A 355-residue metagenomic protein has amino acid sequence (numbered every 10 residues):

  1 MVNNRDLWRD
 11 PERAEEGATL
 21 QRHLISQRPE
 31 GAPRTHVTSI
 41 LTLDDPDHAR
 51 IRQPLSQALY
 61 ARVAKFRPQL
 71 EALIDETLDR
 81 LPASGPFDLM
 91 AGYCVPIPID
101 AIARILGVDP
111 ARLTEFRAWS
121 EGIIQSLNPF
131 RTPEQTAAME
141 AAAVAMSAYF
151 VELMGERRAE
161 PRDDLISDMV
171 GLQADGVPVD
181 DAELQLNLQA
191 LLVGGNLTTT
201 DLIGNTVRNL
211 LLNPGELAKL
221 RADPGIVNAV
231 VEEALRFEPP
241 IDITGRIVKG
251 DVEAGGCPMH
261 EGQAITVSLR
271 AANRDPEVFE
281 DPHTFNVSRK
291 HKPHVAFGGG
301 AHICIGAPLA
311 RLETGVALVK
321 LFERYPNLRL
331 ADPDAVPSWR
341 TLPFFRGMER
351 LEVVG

Functional and structural regions predicted by a protein language model:
M1-G355: Cytochrome P450
